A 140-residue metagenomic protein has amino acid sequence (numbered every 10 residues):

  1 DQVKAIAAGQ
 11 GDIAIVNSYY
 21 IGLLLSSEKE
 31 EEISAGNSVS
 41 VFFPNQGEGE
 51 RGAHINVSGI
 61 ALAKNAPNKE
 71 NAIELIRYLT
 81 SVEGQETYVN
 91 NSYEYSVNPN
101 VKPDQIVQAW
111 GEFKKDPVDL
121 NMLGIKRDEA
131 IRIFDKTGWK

Functional and structural regions predicted by a protein language model:
D1, V16-Y19, V57, E70 (+2 more regions): Generic recognition of short, well-ordered alpha-helical interface segments
D1-P44: Ligand-binding pocket segment of bilobal, Venus flytrap-like solute-binding proteins
V3, A7, I15, I73-T80 (+3 more regions): Non-transmembrane alpha-helical segments in soluble domains of secreted/periplasmic/extracellular proteins
A14, G52, N68-A72, S81 (+1 more regions): Solvent-exposed, acidic/flexible segments
Y19-G22, Q46-G49, A66-P67, S81-V82: Solvent-exposed loop/turn segments at secondary-structure junctions within structured extracellular/periplasmic domains
G36-A66: Flexible, solvent-exposed loop/hinge segments that line or gate ligand/substrate-binding clefts
S58-P117: Mature extracytoplasmic/periplasmic domains
P103-K140: Extracellular/periplasmic bilobal clamshell ligand-binding domains
